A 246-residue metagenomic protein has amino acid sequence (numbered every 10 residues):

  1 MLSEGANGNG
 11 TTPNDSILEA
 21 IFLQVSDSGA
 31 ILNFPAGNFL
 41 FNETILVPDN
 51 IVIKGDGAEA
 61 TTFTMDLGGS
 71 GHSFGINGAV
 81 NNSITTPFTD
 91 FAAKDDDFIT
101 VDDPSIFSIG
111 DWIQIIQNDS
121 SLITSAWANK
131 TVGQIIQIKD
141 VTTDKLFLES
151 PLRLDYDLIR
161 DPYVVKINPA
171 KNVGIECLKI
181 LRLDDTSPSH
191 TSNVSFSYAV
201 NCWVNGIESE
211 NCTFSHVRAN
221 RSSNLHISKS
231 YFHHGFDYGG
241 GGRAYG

Functional and structural regions predicted by a protein language model:
M1-N33, D102-D111: Acidic Gly/Asp/Thr-rich repetitive segments characteristic of extracellular carbohydrate-active and adhesion proteins
A6-I17, V52-F98, F147-P162, G174-H190: Right-handed parallel beta-helix/beta-spiral solenoid domain characteristic of secreted/periplasmic
D15, G29-I31, A36-N38, N42-T44 (+12 more regions): Detector for repetitive beta-architecture
E19-L23, D27-V52, D56-S70, Q117-Q134 (+1 more regions): N-terminal extracellular ligand-recognition/capping segment immediately after the signal peptide
F22-L23, R160-N205, F214: Right-handed parallel beta-helix
T44-V47, A60-A79, T100, V165-N168 (+4 more regions): Glycine-rich beta-solenoid repeat tracts in large extracellular/virion proteins
E59, K171-R182, V200-N211, S223-D237 (+1 more regions): Right-handed parallel beta-helix
D97-R153: Ser/Thr/Gly-rich low-complexity blocks that favor extended beta-strand/coil architectures
